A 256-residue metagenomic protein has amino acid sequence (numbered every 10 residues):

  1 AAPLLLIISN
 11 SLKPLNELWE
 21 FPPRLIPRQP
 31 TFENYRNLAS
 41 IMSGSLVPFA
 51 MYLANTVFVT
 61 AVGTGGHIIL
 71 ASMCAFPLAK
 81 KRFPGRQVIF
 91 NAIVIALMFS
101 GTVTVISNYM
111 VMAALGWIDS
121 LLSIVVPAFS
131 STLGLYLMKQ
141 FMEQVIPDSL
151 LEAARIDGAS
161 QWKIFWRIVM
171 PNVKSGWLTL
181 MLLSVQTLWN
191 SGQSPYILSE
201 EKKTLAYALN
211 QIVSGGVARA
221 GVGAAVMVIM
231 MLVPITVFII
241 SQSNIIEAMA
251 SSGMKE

Functional and structural regions predicted by a protein language model:
A1-E256: A hydrophobic, multi-pass inner-membrane permease signature
